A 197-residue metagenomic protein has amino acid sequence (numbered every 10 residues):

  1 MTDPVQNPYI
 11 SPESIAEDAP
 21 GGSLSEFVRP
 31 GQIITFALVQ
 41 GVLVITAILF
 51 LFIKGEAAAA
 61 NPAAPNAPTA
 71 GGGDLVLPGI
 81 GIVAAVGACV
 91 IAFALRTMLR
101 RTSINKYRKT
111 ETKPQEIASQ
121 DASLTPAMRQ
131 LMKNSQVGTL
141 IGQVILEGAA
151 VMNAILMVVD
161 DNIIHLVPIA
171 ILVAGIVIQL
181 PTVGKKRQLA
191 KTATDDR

Functional and structural regions predicted by a protein language model:
M1-L24, I117-D121, T194-R197: Low-complexity, intrinsically disordered extramembrane tails and loops of integral membrane proteins
Q32-G41, Q136-L146: Select subsegments of transmembrane alpha-helices in polytopic membrane proteins, especially boundary-proximal
L43-P62: Membrane-helix interface motif
G72-V90: Alpha-helical transmembrane segments
V90-Q115: Membrane-water interface of transmembrane alpha-helices
E111-I145: Short membrane-interface loop/juxtamembrane segments of multi-pass integral membrane proteins
L146-L156, I171-V173: Hydrophobic, membrane-inserted alpha-helices
D161-R197: Alpha-helical transmembrane segments and their immediate juxtamembrane interface regions
